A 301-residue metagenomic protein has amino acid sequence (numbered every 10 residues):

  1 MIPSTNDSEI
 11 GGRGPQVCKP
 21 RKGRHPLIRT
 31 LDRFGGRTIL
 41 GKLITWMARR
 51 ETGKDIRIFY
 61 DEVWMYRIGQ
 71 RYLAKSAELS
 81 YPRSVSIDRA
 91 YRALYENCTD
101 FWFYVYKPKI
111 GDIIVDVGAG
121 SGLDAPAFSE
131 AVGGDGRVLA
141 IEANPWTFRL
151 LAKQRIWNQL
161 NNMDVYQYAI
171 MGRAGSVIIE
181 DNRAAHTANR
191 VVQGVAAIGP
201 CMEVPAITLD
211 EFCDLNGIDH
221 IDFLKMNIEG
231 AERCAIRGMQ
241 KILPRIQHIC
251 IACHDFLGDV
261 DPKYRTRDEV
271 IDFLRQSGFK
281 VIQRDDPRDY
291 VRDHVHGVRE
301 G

Functional and structural regions predicted by a protein language model:
M1-N144, R149-K153, N158, T266-G301: S-adenosyl-L-methionine
Q70, A74-Y106, N161, Y166-I207 (+2 more regions): Glycine-rich adenosyl-binding loop in Rossmann-like folds that engage adenosine-containing cofactors
K109, G133, N158-N161, H186 (+2 more regions): Structured loop/turn residues at beta-strand edges in well-structured enzyme cores
V115, L139, Y166, P205 (+1 more regions): Conserved Rossmann-like nucleotide-binding pocket used by diverse enzymes that bind dinucleotide cofactors
A119, A143, Y168-G172, L209 (+1 more regions): Hydrophobic pocket-lining residues within nucleotide cofactor-binding pockets
A125, F148, R173, E232-C234: Short, well-ordered alpha-helical microsegments
R137, N162, H248: Residues at the starts of beta-strands that form the adenosine-phosphate
T208-G301: Conserved acidic-Pro-Pro-aromatic motif
